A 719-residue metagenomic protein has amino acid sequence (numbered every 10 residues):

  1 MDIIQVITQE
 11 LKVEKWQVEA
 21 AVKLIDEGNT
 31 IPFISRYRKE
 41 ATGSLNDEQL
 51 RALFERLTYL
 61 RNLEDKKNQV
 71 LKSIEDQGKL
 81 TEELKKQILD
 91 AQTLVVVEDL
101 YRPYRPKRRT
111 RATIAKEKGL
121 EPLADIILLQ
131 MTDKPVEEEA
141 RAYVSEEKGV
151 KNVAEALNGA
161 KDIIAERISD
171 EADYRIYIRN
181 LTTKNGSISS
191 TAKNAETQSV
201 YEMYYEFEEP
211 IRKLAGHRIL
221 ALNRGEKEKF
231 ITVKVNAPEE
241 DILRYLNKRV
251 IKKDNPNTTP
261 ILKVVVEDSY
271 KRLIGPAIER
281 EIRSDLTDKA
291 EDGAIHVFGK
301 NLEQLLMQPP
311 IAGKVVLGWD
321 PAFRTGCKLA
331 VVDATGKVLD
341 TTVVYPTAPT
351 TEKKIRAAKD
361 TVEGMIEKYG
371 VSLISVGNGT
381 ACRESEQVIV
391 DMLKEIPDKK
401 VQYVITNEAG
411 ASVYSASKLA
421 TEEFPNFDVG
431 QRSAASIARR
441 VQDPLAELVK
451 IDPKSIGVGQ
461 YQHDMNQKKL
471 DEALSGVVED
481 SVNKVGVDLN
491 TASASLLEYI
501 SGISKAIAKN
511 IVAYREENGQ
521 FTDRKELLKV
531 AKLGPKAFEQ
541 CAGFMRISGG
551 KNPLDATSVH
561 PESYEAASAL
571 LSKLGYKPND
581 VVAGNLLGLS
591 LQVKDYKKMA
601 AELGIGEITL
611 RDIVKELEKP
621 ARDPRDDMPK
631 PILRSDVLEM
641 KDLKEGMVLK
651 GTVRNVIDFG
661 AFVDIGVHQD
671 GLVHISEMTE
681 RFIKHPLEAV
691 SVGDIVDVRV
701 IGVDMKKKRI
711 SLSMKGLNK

Functional and structural regions predicted by a protein language model:
M1-E19, D26: Generic start-of-chain signal for non-secretory N-termini
I3, E55, R61-L80, L89 (+5 more regions): Long, highly charged, low-complexity intrinsically disordered interaction regions that mediate electrostatic DNA/RNA
K23-D26, P103, I114-E117, A221-G225 (+16 more regions): Replace "in large, NTP-powered and nucleic-acid-processing enzymes" with "in large, NTP-powered factors and other
Y37-K39, L128, P238, P321 (+11 more regions): Short, ordered loop/turn segments at secondary-structure junctions
Q49-R51, Y59, L63-S73, Q77-G318 (+2 more regions): Duplex nucleic acid-engaging cores and interfaces of nucleic-acid transaction enzymes
S73, Q87-D90, E98-L100, G225-P238 (+4 more regions): Structured, non-catalytic alpha/beta "coupling" segments that mediate domain-domain communication and provide generic
N180-S187, W319-F323, G379-A381, I405-V413 (+5 more regions): A glycine-rich phosphate-binding loop feature that marks nucleotide/adenosyl-phosphate handling sites
G550-K551, D555-K719: Single-stranded RNA-binding regions, centering on S1/OB-family and related RNA-binding modules
